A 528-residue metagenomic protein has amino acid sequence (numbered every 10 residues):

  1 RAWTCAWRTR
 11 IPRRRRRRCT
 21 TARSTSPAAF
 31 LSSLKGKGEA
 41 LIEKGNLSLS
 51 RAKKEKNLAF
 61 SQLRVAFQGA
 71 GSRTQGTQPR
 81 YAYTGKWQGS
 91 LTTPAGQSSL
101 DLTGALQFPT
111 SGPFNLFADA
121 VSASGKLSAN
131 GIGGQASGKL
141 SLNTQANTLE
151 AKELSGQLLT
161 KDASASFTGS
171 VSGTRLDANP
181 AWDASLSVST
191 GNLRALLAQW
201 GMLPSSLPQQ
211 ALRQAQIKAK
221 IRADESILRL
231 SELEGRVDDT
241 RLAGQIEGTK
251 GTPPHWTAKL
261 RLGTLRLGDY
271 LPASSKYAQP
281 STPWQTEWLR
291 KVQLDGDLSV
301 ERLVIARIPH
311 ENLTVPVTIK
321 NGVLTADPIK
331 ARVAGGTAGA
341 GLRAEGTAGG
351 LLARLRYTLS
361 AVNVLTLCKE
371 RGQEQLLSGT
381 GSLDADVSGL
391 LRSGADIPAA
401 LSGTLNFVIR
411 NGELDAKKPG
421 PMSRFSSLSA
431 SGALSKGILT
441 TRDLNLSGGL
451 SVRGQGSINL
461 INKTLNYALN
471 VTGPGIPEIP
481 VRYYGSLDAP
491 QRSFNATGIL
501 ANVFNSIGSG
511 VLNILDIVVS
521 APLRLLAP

Functional and structural regions predicted by a protein language model:
R1-A2, I42-K44, F60, T84 (+5 more regions): Hydrophobic residues on conserved beta-strands that form the core of alpha/beta folds
R1-P12, R17, A29, K86 (+4 more regions): N-terminal beta-strand/beta-hairpin edge segment
R1-Q68, Q199-M202, H255-K291, L414-S423: Secondary-structure transition motifs
R17-L142, W288-V315, I319: Elongated, acidic membrane-bridging lipid-handling scaffolds and related periplasm/extracellular "bridge/tunnel" systems
T93-S99, S128-G133, T160-A165, R236-R241 (+4 more regions): Solvent-exposed loop/turn segments connecting transmembrane beta-strands in outer-membrane beta-barrel proteins
A151, S170, K220-L228, L233-T240 (+3 more regions): Extended terminal
R175, V387-G394: Outer-membrane beta-barrel proteins
P398-S423, G432-A433: A glycine-rich beta-turn/hairpin centered on an aromatic-Pro dipeptide
